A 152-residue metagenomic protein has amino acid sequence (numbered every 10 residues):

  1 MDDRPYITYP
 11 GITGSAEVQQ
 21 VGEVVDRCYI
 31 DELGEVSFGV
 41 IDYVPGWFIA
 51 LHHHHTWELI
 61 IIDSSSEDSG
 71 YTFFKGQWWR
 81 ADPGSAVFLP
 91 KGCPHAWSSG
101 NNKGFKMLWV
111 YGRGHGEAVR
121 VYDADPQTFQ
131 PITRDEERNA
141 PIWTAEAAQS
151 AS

Functional and structural regions predicted by a protein language model:
M1-V40, A50, D125-S152: A short, N-terminal "cap"/entry segment at the start of jelly-roll beta-barrel domains of the cupin/DSBH fold
E35-S37, T56, G104-F105: A structure-centric signal for secondary-structure junctions around beta-strands
D42-V44, H53-T72, V110-R113: Short, conserved beta-strand element in jelly-roll/cupin
V44, R80-N101, V110-R113: Conserved metal-binding segment of the jelly-roll/cupin
W47: Phosphate-centric recognition/catalysis
H52-H55, G100-N102: Short glycine/proline-enriched turns and hinge-like loops at secondary-structure junctions
E58-P83, C93, S98: A short beta-strand-loop-beta hairpin characteristic of the jelly-roll/cupin
L59-I61, F88, N102-V121: A short hydrophobic beta-strand segment most commonly corresponding to one strand of the jelly-roll/cupin
